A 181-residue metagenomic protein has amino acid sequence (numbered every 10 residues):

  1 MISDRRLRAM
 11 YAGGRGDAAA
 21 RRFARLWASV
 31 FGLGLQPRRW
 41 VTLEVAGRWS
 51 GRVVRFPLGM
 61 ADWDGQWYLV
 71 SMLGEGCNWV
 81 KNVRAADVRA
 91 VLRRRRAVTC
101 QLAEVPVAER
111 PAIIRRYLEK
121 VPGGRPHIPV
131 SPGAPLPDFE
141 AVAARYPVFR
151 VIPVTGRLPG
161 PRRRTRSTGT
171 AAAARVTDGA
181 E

Functional and structural regions predicted by a protein language model:
M1-W40, P126-A134, D138-A144, G169: Alpha-helical membrane-targeting segments
R22-F23, V54-R55, R89: Short, flexible segments with low predicted structural confidence
A28-G34, V45-R48, L69, G76-N78 (+2 more regions): Intrinsically disordered, low-complexity segments enriched in polar/charged residues with Gly/Pro, especially when
R38-M72: Short beta-strand segments
R52, E109, L158-G160: Intrinsically disordered, low-complexity acidic/polar segments
G74-T155: Short, structured beta-strand-loop surface elements
P147-G169: A hydrophobic membrane-anchoring alpha-helix module
T170-E181: Long, low-complexity, intrinsically disordered segments
